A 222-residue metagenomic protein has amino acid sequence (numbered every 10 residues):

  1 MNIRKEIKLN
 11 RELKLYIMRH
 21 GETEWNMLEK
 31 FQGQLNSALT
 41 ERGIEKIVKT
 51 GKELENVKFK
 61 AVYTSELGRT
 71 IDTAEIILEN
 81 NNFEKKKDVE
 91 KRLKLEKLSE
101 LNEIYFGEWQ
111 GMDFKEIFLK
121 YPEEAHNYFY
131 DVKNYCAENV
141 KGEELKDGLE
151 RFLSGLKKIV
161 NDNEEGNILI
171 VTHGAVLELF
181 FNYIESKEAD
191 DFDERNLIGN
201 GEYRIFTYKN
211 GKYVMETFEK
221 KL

Functional and structural regions predicted by a protein language model:
N10, K49-H126: Phosphate-coordination/substrate-recognition cap region in phosphate-metabolizing enzymes
N10-Y16: Extreme N-terminal starter segment of soluble prokaryotic enzymes
L15, E165-V171: Residue-level preference for the first positions of well-ordered beta-strands
E22-D72, V140-F152: Loop-to-helix element that buttresses phosphate recognition and phosphoryl-transfer chemistry
N56-K58, I159-N167: Glycine-rich phosphate-binding loop signature in dinucleotide/nucleotide-binding domains
A125-D147: Short glycine/proline- and acidic residue-enriched helix-loop micro-motifs that form flexible lids or anion-recognition
G174-E178, E202: GST superfamily/GST-like fold recognition
K187-V214: Domain-level recognition of soluble alpha/beta enzyme cores, biased toward histidine phosphatases/phosphomutases
